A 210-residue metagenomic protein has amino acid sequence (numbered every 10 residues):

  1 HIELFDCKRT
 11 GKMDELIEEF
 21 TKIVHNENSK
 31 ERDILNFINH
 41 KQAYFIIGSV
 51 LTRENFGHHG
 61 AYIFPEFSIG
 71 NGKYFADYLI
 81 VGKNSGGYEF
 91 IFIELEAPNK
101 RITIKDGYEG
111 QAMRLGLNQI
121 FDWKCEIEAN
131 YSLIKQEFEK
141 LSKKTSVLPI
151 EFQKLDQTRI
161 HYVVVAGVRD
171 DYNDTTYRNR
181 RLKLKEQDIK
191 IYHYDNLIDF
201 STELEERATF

Functional and structural regions predicted by a protein language model:
H1-F210: Charged, terminal alpha-helix-loop-beta segments that serve as non-catalytic nucleic-acid engagement and/or assembly
